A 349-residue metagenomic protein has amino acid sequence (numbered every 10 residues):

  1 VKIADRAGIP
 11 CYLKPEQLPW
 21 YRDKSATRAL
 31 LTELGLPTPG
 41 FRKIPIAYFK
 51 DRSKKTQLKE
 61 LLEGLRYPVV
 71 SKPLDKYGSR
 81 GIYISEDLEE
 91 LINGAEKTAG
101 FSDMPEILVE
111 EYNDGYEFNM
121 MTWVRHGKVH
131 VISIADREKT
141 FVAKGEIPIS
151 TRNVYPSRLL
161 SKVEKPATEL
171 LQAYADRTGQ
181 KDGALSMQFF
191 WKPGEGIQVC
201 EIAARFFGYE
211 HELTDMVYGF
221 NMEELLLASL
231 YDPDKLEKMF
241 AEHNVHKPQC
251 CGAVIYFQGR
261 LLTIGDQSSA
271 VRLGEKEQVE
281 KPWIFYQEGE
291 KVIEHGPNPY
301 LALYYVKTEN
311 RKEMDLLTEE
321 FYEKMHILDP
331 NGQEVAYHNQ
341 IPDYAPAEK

Functional and structural regions predicted by a protein language model:
V1-K50, E294, Y300, E313 (+1 more regions): Conserved N-proximal alpha/beta basic substrate-recognition cap immediately N-terminal to, or forming the N-lobe
R22-L108, D114, R125-H126, P156-E169 (+2 more regions): Active-site nucleotide/adenylate-binding loops and adjacent lid/helix of ATP-dependent enzymes
V69, H130, Q198-E201: Protein kinase-like catalytic core scaffold
P73-D75, I147, E294-P299: Short, flexible turn/loop "capping" segments at secondary-structure junctions
E89, E111-Q180, A184, W191 (+2 more regions): ATP-dependent carboxylate/phosphate-activation module, predominantly the ATP-grasp catalytic core and closely related
E110, K181-P193, K238-M239, A336-I341: A short glycine-rich, hydrophobically flanked beta-strand micro-motif that places a catalytic Asp/Glu for divalent metal
A228-K349: Peripheral (often C-terminal) accessory segments that flank ATP-dependent C-N-forming ligase machineries
